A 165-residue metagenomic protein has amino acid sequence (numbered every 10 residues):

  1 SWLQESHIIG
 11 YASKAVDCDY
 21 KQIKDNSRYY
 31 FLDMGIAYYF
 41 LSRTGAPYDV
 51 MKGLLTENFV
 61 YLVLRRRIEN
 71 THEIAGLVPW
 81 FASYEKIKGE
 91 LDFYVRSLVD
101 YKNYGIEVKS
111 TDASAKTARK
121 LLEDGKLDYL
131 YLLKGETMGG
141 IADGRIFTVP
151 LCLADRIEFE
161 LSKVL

Functional and structural regions predicted by a protein language model:
S1-L91, V95-S97: Accessory nucleic acid-recognition modules appended to NTPase machines
I9, S162-L165: Composition-driven low-complexity segments enriched in polar/acidic and proline residues
D17, A37, Y101, A113 (+1 more regions): Surface-exposed, flexible loop/turn segments at secondary-structure boundaries
D49-V50, G105-K109: Short, glycine/charged-rich beta-strand-loop motifs at protein surfaces that mediate ligand recognition and catalysis
N70-Y84, M138-K163: Short flexible/disordered coil segments
V95-G105: Active-site beta-strand-loop-beta-strand hairpin of nuclease catalytic cores that positions key catalytic residues
K109-R156: Catalytic cores of nucleic-acid endonucleases
